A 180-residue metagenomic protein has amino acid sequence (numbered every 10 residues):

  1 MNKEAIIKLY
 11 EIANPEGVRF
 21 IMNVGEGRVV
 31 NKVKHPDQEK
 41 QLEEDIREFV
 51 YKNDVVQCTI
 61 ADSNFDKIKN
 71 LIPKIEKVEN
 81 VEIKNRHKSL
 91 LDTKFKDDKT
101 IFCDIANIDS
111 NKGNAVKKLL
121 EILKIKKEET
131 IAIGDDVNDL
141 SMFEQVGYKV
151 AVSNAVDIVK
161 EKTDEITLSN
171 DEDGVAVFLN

Functional and structural regions predicted by a protein language model:
M1-I7: Glycine/small-residue-rich loop that forms an oxyanion/phosphate-binding "nest" at active or ligand-binding sites
K8, I12, E16-R19, N23-I133 (+1 more regions): Conserved acidic, metal-coordinating active-site core of Asp-based, Mg2+-dependent phosphoryl-transfer enzymes
C103-N180: Mg2+-dependent phosphoryl-transfer enzymes with acidic/Ser/Thr/Gly-rich catalytic loops
